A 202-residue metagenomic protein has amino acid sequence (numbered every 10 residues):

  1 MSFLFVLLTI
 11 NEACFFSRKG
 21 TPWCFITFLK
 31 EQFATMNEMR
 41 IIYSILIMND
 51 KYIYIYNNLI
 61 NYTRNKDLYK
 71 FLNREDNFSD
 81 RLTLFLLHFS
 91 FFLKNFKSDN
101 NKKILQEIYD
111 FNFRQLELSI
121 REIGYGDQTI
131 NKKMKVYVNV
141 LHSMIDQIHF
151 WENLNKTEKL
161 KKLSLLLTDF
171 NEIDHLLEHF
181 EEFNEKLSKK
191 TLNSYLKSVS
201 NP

Functional and structural regions predicted by a protein language model:
M1, T27-E31: Residue-level recognition of conserved structural "scaffold" positions that shape functional pockets and channels
V6, E12-A13, E31-A34, E38: Acidic, Ala/Val/Gly-enriched low-complexity intrinsically disordered segments
N11, T27, I42-Y43: Residues marking helix boundaries in flexible regions
N37-P202: Surface/interface-facing alpha-helical segments and adjacent flexible terminal/loop regions used for partner/assembly
